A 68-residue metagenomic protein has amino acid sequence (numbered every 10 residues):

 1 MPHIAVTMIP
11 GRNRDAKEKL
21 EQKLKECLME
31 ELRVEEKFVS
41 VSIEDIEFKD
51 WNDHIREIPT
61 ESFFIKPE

Functional and structural regions predicted by a protein language model:
P2-E68: A domain-level signal for the structural core that forms small-molecule/cofactor-binding pockets and catalytic centers
